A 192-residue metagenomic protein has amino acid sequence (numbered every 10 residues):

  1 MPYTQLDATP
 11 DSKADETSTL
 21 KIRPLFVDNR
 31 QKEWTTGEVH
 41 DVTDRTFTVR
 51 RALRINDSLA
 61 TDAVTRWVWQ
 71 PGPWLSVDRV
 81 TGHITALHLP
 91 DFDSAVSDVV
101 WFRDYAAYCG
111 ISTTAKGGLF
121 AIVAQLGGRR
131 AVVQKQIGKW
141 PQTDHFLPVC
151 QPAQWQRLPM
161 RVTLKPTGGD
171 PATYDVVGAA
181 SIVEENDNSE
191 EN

Functional and structural regions predicted by a protein language model:
M1-E33, A63-L89, G117-P141, G169-N192: Surface-exposed loop/turn elements that mediate protein-protein interactions on large endomembrane-trafficking
M1-Q5, V42-W69, D98-S112, Q154-T167: Short beta-strand elements that form the blades of beta-propeller/WD-repeat-like and other beta-sheet-rich scaffold
D28-V39, L89-F102, W140-Q154: Repeated scaffold domains used in trafficking and secretory/extracellular systems, primarily beta-propellers
D41, R54-N56, S76, T81-I84 (+3 more regions): Residue-level detector of solvent-exposed, low-hydrophobicity positions
G110-K116, P141-F146: Low-complexity, flexible helical/coil segments
K139-A172, V176: Short, surface-exposed interaction patches in beta-rich subdomains that mediate adhesion/assembly near membranes
